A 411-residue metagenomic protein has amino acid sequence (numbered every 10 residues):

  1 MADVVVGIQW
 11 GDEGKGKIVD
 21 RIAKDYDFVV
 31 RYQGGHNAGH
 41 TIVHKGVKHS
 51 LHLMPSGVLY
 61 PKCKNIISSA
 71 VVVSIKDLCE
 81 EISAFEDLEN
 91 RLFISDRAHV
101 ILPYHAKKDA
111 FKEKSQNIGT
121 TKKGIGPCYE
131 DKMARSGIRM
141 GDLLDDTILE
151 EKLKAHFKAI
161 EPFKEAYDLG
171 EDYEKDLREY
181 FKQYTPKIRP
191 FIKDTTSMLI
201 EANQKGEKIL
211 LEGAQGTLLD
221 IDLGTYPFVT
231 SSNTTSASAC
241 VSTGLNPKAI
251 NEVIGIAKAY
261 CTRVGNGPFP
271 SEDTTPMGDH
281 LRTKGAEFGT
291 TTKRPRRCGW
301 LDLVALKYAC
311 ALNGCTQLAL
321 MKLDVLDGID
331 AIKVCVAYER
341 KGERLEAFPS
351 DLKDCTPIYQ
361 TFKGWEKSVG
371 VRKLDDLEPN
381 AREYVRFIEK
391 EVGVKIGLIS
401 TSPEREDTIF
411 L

Functional and structural regions predicted by a protein language model:
M1-L411: Non-transmembrane, aqueous-exposed alpha-helical and coiled segments at domain scale
